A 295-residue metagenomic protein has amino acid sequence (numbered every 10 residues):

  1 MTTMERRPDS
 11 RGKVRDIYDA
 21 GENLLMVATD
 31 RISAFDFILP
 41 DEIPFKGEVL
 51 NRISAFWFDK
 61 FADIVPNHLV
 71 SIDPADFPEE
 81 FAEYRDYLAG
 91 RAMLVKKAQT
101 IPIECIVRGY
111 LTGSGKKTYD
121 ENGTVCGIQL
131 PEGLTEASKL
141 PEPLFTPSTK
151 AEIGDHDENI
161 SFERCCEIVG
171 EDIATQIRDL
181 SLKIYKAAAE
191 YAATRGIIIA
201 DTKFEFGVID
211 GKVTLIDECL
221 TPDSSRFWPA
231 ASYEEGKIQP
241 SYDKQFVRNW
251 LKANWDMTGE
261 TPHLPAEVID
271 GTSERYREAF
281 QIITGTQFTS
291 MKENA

Functional and structural regions predicted by a protein language model:
M1-A151, M257-H263, E267-A295: Active-site loop/lid in soluble adenylation, ligation, and acyl-transfer enzymes
N23, T100-P102, G196-I199, D210-T214: Coil-to-beta-strand transition motifs
T29, L88, T214-P222: Catalytic cores of nucleic-acid ligases and guanylyltransferases
E48, R52, D172, Q176-D179 (+5 more regions): Generic recognition of stable, solvent-exposed alpha-helical segments in well-folded globular domains
V107, I199-C219: Conserved metal-phosphate-binding beta-hairpin within the catalytic cores of diverse ATP-dependent phosphoryl-transfer
K139-E171: A short mid-domain helix/strand-loop element embedded in enzyme catalytic domains that forms or borders the active-site
V169-A200: A long amphipathic alpha-helix within ATP-dependent nucleotide-binding catalytic cores
C219-A279: C-terminal helix-cap and adjacent tail motif
